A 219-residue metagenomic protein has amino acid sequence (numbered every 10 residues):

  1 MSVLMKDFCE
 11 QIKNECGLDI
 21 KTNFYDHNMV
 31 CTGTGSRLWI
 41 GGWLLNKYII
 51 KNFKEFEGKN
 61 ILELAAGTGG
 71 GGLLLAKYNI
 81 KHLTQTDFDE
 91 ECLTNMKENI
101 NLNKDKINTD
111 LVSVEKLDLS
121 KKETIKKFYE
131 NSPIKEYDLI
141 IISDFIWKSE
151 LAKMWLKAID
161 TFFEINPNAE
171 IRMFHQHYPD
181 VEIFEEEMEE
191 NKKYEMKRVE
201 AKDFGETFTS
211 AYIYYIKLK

Functional and structural regions predicted by a protein language model:
M1-K219: S-adenosylmethionine-dependent methyltransferases
